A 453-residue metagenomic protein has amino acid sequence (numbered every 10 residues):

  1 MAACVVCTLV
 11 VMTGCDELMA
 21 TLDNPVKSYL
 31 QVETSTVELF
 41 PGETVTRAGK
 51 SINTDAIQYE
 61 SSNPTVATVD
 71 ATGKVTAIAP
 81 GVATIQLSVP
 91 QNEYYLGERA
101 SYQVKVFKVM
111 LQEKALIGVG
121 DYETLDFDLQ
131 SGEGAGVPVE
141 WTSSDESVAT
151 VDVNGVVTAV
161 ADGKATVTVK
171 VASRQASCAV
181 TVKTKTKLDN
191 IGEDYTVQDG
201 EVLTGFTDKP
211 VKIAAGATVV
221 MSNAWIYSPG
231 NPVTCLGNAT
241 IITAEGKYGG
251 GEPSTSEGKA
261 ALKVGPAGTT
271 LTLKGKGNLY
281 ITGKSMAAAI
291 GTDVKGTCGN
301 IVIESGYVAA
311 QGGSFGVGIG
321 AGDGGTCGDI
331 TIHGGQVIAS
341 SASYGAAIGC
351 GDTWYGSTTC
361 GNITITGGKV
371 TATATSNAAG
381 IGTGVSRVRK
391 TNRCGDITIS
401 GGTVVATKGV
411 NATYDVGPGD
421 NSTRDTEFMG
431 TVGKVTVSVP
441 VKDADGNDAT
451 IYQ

Functional and structural regions predicted by a protein language model:
M1-V6: Sec-dependent N-terminal signal peptides
V11-G14: C-terminal motif of bacterial Sec signal peptides marking the signal peptidase cleavage site
D16-K185: Extracytoplasmic soluble-region selector
I117-V119, K183-Q453: A composition-driven surface/loop motif
